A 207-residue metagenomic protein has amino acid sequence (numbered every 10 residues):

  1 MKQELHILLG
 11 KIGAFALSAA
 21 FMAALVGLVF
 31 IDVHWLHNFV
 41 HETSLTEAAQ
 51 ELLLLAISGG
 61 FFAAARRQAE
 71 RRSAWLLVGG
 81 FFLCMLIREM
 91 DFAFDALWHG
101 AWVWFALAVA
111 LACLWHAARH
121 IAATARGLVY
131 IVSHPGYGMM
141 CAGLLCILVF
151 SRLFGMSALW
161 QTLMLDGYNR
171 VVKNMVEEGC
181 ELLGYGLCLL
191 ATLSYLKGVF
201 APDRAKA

Functional and structural regions predicted by a protein language model:
E4-L8, A63-S73, A123-P135: Membrane-interface helix-boundary motifs at transmembrane edges
G10-S18, Q68-V78, P135-C141: Membrane-interfacial loop-to-transmembrane alpha-helix junctions, especially the N-terminal start
K11, I31-T43, G59-S73: Short juxtamembrane and helix-loop transition motifs at transmembrane-helix boundaries in membrane proteins
L17-A23, Q50-A63, A106-H120, G179-Y195: Hydrophobic cores of alpha-helical transmembrane segments in multi-pass inner/ER membrane proteins, independent
L25-V33, M85-F94, C146-L165: C-terminal ends of transmembrane alpha-helices and the immediately adjacent extracellular/lumenal or cytosolic loop
F39-A49, Y168-L182: Short aromatic-rich membrane-water interface segments that cap or initiate transmembrane helices in multi-pass membrane
I57-F62, L111-I131, A142-F154: Alpha-helical transmembrane segments in multipass membrane proteins, preferentially the mid-helix core
G79-S133: Membrane-proximal helix-loop-helix units in multi-pass membrane proteins
